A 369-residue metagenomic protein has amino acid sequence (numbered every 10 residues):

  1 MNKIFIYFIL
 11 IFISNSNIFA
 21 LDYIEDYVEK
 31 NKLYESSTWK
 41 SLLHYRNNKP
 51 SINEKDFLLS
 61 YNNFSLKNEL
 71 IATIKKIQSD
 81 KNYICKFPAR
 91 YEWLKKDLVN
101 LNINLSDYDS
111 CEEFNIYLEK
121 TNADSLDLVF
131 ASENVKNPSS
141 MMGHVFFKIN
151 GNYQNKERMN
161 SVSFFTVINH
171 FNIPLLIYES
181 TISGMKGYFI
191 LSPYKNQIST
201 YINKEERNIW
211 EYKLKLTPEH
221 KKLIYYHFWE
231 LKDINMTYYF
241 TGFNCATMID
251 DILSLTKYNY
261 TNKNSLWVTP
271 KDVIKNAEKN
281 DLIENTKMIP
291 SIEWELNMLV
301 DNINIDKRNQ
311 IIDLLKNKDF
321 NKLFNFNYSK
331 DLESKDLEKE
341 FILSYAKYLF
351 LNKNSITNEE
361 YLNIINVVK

Functional and structural regions predicted by a protein language model:
M1-A20: Classical Sec-dependent N-terminal signal peptides that target proteins to the secretory pathway
L21-S110, Y212, E230-K369: Activation targets extended, charge/polar-rich intrinsically disordered C-terminal tails
L94, L128, F146-I149, V162-F164 (+4 more regions): Generic structural hydrophobic/aromatic packing signal, biased to beta-strands
K96-K136, M141-F147, K257: Gly/Pro-rich turn-and-neighbor structural signature
N122-E206: Glycine-rich catalytic cores of cysteine/serine-nucleophile enzymes that process amide/ester linkages in cell-envelope
G143, F147, Y225, A246 (+1 more regions): Short, well-ordered alpha-helical packing segments
G151-K156, E219, S254-Y260: Secondary-structure boundary elements
L176-A246: N-terminal accessory/precursor segments of enzymes
